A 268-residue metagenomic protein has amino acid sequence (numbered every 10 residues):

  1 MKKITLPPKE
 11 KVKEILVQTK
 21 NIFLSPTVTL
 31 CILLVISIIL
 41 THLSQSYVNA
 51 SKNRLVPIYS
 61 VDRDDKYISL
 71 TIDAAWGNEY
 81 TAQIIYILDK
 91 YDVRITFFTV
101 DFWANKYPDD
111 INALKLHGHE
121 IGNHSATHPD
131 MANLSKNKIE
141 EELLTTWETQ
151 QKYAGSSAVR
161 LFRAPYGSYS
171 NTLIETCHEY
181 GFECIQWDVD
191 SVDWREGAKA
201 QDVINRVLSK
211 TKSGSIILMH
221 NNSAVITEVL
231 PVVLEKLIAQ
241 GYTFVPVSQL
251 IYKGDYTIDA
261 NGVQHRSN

Functional and structural regions predicted by a protein language model:
M1-L24: N-terminal Lys/Arg-rich, disordered targeting/topogenic segments
L24-L43: Hydrophobic membrane-insertion alpha-helices, especially the h-region of bacterial N-terminal signal peptides
S46-K138, E142-K152, V159, Y252: Active-site beta->alpha N-cap acidic-glycine motif
N53-D64, K90-D92, W103-N105, V225-N268: C-terminal domain-boundary segment and adjacent tail
S69-T71, I95-T99, E120-N123, R160-A164 (+3 more regions): Structural recognition of the beta-strand scaffold that forms the well-ordered cores of secreted hydrolase catalytic
A75, V100-F102, A126, P165-G167 (+3 more regions): Active-site beta-loop-alpha junctions enriched in small/polar residues
N78-Q83, P129-A154, S168-S213, I226-E228: Alpha-helical scaffold elements lining the catalytic groove of polysaccharide deacetylases
